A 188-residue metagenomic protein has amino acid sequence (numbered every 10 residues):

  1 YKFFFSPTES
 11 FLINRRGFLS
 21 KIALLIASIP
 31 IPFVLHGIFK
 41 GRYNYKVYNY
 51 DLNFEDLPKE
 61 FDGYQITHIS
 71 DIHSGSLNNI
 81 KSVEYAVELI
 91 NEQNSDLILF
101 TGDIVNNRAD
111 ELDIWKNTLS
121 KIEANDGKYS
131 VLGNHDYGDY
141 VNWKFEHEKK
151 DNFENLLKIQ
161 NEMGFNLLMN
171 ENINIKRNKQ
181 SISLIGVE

Functional and structural regions predicted by a protein language model:
Y1-F5: Membrane-embedded alpha-helical segments of integral membrane proteins
P7-I29: N-terminal secretory signal peptides and thylakoid transit peptides that target proteins across membranes
T8, G37-R42, L112, M163: Homeobox/homeodomain signature
S20-K21, S28-D56, S76-K81: Hydrophobic alpha-helical transmembrane segments in integral membrane proteins
L57-E188: Soluble catalytic domains of enzymes that build or remodel membrane lipids, polysaccharides, and related
